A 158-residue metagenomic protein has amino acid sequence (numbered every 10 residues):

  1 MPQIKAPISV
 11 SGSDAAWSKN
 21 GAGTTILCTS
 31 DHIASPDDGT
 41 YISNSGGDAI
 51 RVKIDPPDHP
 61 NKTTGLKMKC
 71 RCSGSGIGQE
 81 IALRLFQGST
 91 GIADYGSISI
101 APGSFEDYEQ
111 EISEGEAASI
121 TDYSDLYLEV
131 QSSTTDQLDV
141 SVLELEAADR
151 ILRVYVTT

Functional and structural regions predicted by a protein language model:
M1-S11, W17-K19, A148-T158: Enriched but not universal
I33-I50, T135: Extracellular beta-rich ligand/substrate-recognition surface
D48-S75, L128: A short beta-strand element within beta-rich, extracytoplasmic domains of secreted/secretory-pathway proteins
N61-K62, E116-D125: Short glycine/proline/serine/threonine-rich loop/turn segments at secondary-structure transition edges
G78-S89: Short, surface-exposed beta-strand/strand-loop-strand elements in extracellular ectodomains
I92-S119: Extracellular carbohydrate recognition and processing domains and analogous Trp-centered ligand-binding platforms
E129-D136: Short beta-strand-plus-loop segments that form exposed binding edges in beta-rich domains
D136-L145: Edge beta-strands of jelly-roll/beta-sandwich modules across compartments, strongly enriched in secreted/luminal
